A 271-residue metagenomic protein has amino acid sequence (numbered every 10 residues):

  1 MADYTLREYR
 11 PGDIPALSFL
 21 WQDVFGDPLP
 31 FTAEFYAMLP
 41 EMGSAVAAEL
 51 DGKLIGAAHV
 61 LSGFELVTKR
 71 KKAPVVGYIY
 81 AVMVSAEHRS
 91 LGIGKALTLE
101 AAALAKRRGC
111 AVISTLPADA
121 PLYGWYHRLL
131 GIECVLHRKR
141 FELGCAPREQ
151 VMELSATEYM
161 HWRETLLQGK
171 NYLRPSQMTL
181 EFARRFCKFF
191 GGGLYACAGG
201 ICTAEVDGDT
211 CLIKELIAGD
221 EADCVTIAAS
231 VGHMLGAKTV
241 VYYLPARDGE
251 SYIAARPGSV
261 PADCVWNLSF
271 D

Functional and structural regions predicted by a protein language model:
P11-L20, L154-K170, A262-V265: A short, well-structured alpha-helix characteristic of acyl/acetyltransferase catalytic modules
I14, F19-T68, Q168-L194: Active-site rim helix/loop that mediates acceptor-substrate recognition in acyltransferases
A47, K53-S62, Y78-M83, S114 (+2 more regions): Conserved beta-strand in the GNAT
F64-A73, D209-E215: A short, polar/charged loop-to-alpha-helix boundary motif
V84, S90-A105, E221-G232: Conserved acetyl-CoA-binding loop-helix of GNAT-fold acetyltransferases
A105-A118, L235-P245: Conserved GNAT acetyl-CoA-binding A-motif
H127-Q150, E215-G219, A229-D271: Active-site/acyl-donor-binding loops of N-acyltransferases
G131-K214: Amide-forming acyltransferase catalytic core, primarily the GNAT-like/NAT-type and related acyltransferase folds
